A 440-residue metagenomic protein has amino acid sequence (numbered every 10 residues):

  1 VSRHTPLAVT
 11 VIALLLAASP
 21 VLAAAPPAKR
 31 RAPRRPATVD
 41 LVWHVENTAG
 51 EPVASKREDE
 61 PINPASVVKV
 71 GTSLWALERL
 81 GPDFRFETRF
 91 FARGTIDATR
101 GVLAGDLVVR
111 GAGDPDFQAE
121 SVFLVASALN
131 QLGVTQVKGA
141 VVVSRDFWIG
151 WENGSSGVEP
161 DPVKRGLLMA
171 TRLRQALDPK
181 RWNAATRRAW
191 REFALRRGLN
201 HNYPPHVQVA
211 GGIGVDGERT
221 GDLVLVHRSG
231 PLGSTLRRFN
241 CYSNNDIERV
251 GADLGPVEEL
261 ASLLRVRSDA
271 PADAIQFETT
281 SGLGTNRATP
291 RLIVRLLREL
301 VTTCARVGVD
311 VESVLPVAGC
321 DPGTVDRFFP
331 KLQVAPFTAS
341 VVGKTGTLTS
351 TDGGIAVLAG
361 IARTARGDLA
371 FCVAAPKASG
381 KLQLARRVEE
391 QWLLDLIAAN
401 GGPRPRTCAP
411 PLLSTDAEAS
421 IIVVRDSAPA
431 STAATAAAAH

Functional and structural regions predicted by a protein language model:
V9-S19: Bacterial N-terminal signal peptides
A13, L22-V67, L80-E87, V125-Q131: Beta-lactamase-like hydrolase cores
V53-S55, L254-H440: Small-residue-rich helix-loop
P64-P82, V141, F239, F371: Active-site SXXK
E78-G94, V307-E312: Short, well-structured active-site flanking segments
E87-A112, A140-E152, A210-D222, T280-L283 (+2 more regions): Acidic helix-start/capping segments at beta-turn-to-alpha-helix junctions
A104, G111-R187: Polar, glycine-rich mid-to-C-terminal structural blocks that act as macromolecule-binding/assembly scaffolds
F147, V158-G166, A170-V314: A small/polar active-site loop signature that marks catalytic segments
